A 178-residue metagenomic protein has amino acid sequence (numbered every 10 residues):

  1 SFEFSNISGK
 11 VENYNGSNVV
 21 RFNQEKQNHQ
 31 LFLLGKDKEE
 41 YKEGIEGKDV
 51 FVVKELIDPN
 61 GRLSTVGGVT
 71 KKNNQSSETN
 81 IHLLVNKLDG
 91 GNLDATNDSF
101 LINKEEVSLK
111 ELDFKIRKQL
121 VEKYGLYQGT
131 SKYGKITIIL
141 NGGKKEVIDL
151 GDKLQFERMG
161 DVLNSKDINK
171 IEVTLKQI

Functional and structural regions predicted by a protein language model:
S1-K72: Extended, compositionally biased eukaryotic interaction scaffolds
F2-L34, S77-K145: Mature extracytoplasmic domains of secretory-pathway proteins
L150-I178: Proteolytic cleavage junctions
